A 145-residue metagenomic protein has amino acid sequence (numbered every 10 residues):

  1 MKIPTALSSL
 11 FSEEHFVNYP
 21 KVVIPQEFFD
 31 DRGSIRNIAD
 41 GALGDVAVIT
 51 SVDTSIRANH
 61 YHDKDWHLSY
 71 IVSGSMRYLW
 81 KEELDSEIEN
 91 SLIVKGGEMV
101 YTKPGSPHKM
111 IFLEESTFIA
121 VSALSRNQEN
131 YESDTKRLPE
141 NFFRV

Functional and structural regions predicted by a protein language model:
M1-D30: N-terminal leader/capping segments at the start of a protein or of a new domain
K2-P4, V23, I111-V145: Double-stranded beta-helix
P25-N59: A short glycine-rich, His/Asp/Glu-containing loop-to-beta-strand
I35, N59, Y78-L79, T102 (+2 more regions): Short beta-strand His + acidic residue motifs that chelate non-heme Fe in jelly-roll/DSBH and cupin folds
D40, T54-Y70, E87-I88: A short beta-loop-beta micro-motif enriched in histidine and acidic residues
H60, W66-I71, L92, V100 (+1 more regions): His/acidic/aromatic-lined binding-pocket segments of jelly-roll/cupin-type domains and related regulatory beta-sandwich
K64-E82: Glycine- and acidic-residue-biased ligand/ion/polar-headgroup-sensing regions
E83-P104: Short acidic-glycine-tyrosine-enriched beta hairpin
